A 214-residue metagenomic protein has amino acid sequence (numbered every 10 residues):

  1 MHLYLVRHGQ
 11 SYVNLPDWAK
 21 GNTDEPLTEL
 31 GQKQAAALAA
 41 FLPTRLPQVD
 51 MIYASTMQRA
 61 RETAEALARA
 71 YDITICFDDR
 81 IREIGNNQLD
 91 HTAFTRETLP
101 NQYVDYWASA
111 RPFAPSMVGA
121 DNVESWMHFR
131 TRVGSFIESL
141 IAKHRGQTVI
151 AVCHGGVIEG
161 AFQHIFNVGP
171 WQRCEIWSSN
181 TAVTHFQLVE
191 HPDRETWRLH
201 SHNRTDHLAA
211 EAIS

Functional and structural regions predicted by a protein language model:
L3, Q147-C153: Generic beta-sheet signal
V6-F77: Active-site-proximal alpha-helix that buttresses catalytic centers in soluble enzyme cores
G9, G155, N203-T205: Active-site metal-binding loops of divalent metal-dependent hydrolases
Y12, R59-R61, E83-G85, V157-E159: Short, active-site-adjacent cap segments at secondary-structure transitions
T44, I73-F77, E83-T98, A142-Q147 (+1 more regions): Acidic, low-complexity terminal tails and accessory targeting/binding regions of phosphate-metabolizing enzymes
A54-S55, T131, V152-C153: Short beta-strand scaffold positions
A66, G160-H164: Active-site signature of alpha/beta-hydrolase-fold catalytic machinery across serine- and Asp/Cys-nucleophile hydrolases
R69-G134, I213-S214: Phosphate-handling substructures
